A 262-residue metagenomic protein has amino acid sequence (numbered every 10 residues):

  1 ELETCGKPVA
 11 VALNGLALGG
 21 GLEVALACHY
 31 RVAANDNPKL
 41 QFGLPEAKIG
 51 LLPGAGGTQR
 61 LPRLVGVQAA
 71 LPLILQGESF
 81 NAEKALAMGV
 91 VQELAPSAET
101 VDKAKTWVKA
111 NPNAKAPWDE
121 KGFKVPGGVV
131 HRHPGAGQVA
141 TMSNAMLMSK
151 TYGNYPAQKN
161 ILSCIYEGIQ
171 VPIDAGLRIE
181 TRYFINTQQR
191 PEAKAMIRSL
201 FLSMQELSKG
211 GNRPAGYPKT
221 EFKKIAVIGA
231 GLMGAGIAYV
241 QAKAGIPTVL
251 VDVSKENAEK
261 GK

Functional and structural regions predicted by a protein language model:
E1-N14, G57-R60, M196-E221: An acidic, glycine-rich surface segment that forms the CoA-thioester-binding/catalytic face of crotonase-fold enzymes
L2-I49, P53, G229-L232, I237-A238: Glycine-rich beta-to-alpha active-site loop
L13-G19, I49-L52, V65, P72 (+3 more regions): Alpha-helix capping and helix-loop boundary segments enriched in small/acidic/polar residues
E23-H29, Q68-Y183, L200-P218: Amphipathic alpha-helical segments at domain termini/boundaries
E46-A47, Q59, G89, P247-K255: Short beta-alpha connecting loops at secondary-structure transitions that line or flank enzyme active sites
T58-Q68: Hydrophobic, secondary-structure "cap" segments at the distal end of domains
K109-A110, I185-K194: Long amphipathic alpha-helix in the N-terminal Rossmann-like dinucleotide-binding domain of NAD(P)-dependent
Y217-G261: Phosphate-binding active sites in nucleotide-utilizing proteins
